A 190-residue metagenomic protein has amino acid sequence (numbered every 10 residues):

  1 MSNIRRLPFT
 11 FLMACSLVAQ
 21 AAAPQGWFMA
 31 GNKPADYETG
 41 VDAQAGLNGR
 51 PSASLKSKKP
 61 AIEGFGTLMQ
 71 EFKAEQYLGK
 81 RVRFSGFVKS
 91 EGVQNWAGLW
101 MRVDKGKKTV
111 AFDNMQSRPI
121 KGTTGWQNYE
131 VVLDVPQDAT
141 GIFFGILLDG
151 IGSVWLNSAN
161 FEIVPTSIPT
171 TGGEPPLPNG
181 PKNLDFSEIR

Functional and structural regions predicted by a protein language model:
M1-R6: Positively charged n-region of N-terminal signal peptides that target proteins for export
P8-V18: Bacterial N-terminal signal peptides
Q20-R190: Extracellular and organelle-lumenal recognition/adhesion modules and their flexible linkers in secreted
